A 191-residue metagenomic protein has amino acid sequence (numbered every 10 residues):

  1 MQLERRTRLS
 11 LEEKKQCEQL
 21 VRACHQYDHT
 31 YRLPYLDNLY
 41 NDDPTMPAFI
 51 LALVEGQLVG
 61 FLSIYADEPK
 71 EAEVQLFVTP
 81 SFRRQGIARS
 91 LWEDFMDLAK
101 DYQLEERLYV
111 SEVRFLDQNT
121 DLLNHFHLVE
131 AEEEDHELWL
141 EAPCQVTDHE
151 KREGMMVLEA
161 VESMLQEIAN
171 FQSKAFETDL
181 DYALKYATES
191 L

Functional and structural regions predicted by a protein language model:
M1, Q57-L62, H125, E153-M156: Short small/polar-residue motifs
M1-Y35, H149-D181: Short amphipathic alpha-helix that is part of the acyltransferase structural core
L11, H25, H29, L33-F95 (+2 more regions): Conserved donor-binding loop and adjoining core beta-sheet/short helix segment in diverse acyl/aminoacyl transferases
L39-Y40, T147-D148, T188: Short, flexible, glycine/charge-rich loop motifs used to bind or transfer phosphoryl groups or to couple energy/partner
E68-K70, P80-E153: Acyl-donor-binding surface of acyltransferase catalytic domains
A183-L191: Glycine/small-residue-rich hydrophobic helix-like segments
